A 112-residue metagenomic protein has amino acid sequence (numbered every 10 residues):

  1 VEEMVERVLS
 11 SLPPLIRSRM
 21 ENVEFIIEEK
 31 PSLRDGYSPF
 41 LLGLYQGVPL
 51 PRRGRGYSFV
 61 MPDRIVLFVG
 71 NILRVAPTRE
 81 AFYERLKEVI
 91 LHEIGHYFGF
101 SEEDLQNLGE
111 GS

Functional and structural regions predicted by a protein language model:
V1-R85, Y97, S101-Q106, S112: Active-site rim/adjacent substrate-binding subdomains
V89, E93-Y97: Catalytic glutamate of the conserved HExxH
